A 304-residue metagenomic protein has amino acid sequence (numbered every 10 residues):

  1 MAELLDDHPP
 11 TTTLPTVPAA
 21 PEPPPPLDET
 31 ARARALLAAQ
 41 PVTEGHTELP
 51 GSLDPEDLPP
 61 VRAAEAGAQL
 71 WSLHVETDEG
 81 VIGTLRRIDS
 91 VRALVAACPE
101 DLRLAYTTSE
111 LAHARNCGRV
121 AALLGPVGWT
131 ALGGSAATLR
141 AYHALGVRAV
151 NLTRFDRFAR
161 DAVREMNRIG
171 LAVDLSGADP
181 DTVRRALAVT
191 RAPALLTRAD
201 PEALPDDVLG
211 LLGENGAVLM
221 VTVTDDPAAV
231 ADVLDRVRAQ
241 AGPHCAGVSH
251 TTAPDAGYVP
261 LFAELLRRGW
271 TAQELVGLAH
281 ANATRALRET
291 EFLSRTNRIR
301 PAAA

Functional and structural regions predicted by a protein language model:
A2-F158, V183-R185, V189, E202-A304: N-terminal hydrophobic targeting/anchoring segments and the immediately downstream early-domain regions of hydrolases
D156-T197: Loop-centered beta-sheet repeat module
